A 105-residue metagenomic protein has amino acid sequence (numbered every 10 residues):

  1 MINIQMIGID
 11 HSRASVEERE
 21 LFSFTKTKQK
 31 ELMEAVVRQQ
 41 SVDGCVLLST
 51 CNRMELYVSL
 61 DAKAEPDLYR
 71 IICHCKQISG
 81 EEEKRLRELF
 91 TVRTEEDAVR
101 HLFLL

Functional and structural regions predicted by a protein language model:
M1-L105: N-terminal ligand-binding/catalytic initiation module
